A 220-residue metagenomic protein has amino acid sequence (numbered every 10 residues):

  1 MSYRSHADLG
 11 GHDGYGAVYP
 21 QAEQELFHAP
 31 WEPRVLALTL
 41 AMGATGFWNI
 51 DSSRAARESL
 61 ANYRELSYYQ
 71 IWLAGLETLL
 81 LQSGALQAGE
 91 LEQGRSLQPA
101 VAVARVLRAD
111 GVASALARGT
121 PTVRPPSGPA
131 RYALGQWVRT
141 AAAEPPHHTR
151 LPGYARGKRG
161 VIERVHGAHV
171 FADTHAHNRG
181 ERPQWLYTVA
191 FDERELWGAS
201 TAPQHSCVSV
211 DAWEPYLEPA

Functional and structural regions predicted by a protein language model:
M1, R108, E218-A220: Basic/polar N-terminal segments that are highly enriched at the extreme N-terminus, encompassing both cleavable
M1-A102: N-terminal intrinsically disordered, low-complexity, charge/repeat-rich segments that act as generic
H12-T39, S83, G119-L134, A142-A220: Basic/aromatic-rich interaction segments and small domains that mediate binding to polyanionic partners
N49-S52, Q87, R108, G128 (+1 more regions): Short, solvent-exposed coil/turn linker segments
V103-G119: Short, basic/aromatic beta-hairpin or loop at an interaction surface
